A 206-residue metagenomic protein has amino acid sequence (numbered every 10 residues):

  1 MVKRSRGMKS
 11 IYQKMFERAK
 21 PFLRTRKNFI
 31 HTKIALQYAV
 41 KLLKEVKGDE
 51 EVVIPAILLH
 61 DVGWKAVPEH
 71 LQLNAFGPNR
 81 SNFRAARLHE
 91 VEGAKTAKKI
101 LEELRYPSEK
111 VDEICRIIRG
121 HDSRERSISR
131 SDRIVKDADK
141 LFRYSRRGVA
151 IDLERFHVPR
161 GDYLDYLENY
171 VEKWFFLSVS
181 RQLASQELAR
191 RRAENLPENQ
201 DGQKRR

Functional and structural regions predicted by a protein language model:
V2-S5, L23-D49, L59, H70 (+2 more regions): Divalent metal-dependent phosphate-bond-processing catalytic cores, especially two-metal-ion Mg2+/Mn2+ enzymes that act
I11-I34, E69-R84: Active-site flanking loop/helix segments enriched in acidic
K27, E50, A85, H89: Conserved acidic
A35, L42, R87-E103: An active-site-proximal "capping" alpha-helix that borders the catalytic cofactor pocket
E51-P78, G93, E113-S123: His-Asp-centered metal-binding catalytic motifs of divalent-metal-dependent phosphohydrolases/nucleases
